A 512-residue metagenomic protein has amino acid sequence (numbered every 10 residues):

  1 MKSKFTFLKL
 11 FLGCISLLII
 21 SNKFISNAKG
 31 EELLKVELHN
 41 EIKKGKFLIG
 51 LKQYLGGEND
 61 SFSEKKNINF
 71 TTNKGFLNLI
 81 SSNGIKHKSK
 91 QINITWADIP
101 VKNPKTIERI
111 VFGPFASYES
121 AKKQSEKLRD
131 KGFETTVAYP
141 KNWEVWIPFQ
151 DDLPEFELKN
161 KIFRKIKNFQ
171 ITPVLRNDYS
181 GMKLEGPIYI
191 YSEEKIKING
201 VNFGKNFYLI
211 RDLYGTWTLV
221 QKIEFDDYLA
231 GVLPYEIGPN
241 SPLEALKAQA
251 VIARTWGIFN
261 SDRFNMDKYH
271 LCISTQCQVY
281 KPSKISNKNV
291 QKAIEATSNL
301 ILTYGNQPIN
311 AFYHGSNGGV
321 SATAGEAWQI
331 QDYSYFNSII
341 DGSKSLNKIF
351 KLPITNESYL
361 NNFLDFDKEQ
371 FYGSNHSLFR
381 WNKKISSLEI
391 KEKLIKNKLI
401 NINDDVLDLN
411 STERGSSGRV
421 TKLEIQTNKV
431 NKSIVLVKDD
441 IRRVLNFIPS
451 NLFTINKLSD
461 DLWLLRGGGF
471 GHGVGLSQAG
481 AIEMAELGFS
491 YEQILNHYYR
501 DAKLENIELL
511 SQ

Functional and structural regions predicted by a protein language model:
K2-Q512: Conserved, single-site charged/polar hotspot
